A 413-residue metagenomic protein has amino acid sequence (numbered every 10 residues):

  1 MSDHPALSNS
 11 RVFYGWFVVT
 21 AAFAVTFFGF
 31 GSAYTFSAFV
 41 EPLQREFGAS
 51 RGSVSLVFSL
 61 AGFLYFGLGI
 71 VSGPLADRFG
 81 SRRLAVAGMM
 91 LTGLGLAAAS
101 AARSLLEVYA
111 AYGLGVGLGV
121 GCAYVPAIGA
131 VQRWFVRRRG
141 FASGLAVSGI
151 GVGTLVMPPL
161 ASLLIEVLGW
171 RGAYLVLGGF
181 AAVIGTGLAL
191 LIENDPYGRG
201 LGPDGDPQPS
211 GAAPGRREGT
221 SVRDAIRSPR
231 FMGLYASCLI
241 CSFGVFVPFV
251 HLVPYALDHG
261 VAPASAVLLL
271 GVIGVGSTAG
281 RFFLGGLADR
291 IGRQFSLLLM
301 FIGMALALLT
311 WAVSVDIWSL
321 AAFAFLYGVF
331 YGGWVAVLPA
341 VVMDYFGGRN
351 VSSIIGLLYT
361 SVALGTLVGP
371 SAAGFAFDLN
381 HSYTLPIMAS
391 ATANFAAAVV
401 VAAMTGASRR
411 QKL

Functional and structural regions predicted by a protein language model:
Y14-R51, G69-S72, P158, P248-V253: Extracytoplasmic
F27, G95, E107-C122, L239 (+1 more regions): Hydrophobic core of transmembrane alpha-helices in multi-pass small-molecule transporters, especially MFS/SLC-type
F36-E41, R223-G286: Extracytoplasmic gate region of multi-pass secondary transporters
L43, G121-F135, S143, G333-F346: Intracellular juxtamembrane helix-capping segments at the cytosolic ends of symmetry-related transmembrane helices
L43-Q44, L75-A76, P159-L168, A256-L257 (+2 more regions): Interfacial helix-cap and linker-helix signal at transmembrane-aqueous boundaries of multi-pass secondary transporters
G67-L105, A288-Q294: Conserved MFS/SLC helix-loop-helix module at the cytosolic interface between two early adjacent transmembrane helices
L145, I150-Y197: Helix-loop-helix hairpin linking two adjacent transmembrane segments in secondary transporters
V245, S265, G271-V341: C-terminal transmembrane helical hairpin of 12-TM major facilitator-type secondary transporters
